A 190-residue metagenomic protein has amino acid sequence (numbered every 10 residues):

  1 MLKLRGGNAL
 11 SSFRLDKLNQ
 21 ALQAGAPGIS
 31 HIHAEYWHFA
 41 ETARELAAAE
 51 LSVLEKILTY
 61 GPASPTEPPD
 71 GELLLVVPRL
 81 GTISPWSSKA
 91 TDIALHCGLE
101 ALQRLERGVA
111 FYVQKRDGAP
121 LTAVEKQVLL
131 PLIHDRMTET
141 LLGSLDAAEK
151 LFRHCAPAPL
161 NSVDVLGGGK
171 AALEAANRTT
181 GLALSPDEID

Functional and structural regions predicted by a protein language model:
M1-D190: Core nucleic-acid recognition elements
